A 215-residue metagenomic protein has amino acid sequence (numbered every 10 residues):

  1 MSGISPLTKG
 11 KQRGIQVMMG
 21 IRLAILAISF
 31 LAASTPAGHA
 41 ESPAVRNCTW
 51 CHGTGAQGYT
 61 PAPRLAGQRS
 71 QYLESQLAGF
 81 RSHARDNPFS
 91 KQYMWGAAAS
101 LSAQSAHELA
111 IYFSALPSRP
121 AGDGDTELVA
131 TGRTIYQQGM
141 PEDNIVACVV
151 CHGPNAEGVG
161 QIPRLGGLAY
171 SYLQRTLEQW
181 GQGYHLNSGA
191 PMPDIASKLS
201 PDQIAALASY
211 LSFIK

Functional and structural regions predicted by a protein language model:
S2, M18-R22: Positively charged n-region of N-terminal signal peptides that target proteins for export
R22-A33: Bacterial N-terminal signal peptides
L31-V45, G55-P61, A115-P141, P163: Electrostatic cytochrome c docking/interface patches
V45-H83: The feature marks the first
N47-T54, L109, I145-N155, L207: The canonical Cys-X-X-Cys-His
Y59-R64, F80-G124, V159-R164, Q182-K215: Axial heme c-ligation environment in periplasmic c-type cytochrome domains
R64-Q71, C151, R164-S171: Short cysteine/histidine-rich metal-coordination sites, predominantly Zn2+-binding motifs
